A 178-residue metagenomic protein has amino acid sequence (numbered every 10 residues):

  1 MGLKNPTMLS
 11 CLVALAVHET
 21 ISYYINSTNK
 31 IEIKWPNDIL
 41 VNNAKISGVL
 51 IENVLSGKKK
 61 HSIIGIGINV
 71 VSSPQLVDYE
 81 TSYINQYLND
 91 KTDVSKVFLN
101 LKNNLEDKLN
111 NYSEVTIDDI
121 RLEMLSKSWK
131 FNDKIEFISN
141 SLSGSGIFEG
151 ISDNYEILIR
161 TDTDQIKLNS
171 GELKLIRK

Functional and structural regions predicted by a protein language model:
G2-K30, V41-K178: Long, positively charged amphipathic alpha-helical accessory segments at protein N-termini or as interdomain linkers
D38: Conserved active-site carboxylates
